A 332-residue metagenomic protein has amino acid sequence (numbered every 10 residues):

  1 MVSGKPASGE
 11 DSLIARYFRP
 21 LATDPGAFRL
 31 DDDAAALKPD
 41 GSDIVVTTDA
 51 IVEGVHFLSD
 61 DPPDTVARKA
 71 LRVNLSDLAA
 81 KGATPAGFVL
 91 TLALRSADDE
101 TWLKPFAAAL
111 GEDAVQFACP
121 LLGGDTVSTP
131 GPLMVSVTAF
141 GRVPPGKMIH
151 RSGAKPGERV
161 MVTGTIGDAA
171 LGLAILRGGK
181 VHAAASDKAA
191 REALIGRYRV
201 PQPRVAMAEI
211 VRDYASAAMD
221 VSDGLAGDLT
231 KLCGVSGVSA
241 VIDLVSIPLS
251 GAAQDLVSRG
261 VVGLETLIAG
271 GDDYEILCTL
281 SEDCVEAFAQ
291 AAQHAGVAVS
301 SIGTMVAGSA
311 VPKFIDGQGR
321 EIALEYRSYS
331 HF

Functional and structural regions predicted by a protein language model:
M1-R19, P62, A97-L122, S128-V135 (+3 more regions): Glycine-/charge-enriched secondary-structure boundary and capping motifs
M1-T65, K81, L90, E112-D113: Extreme N-terminal cap/leader segments of soluble proteins
D24-P25, D31-D32, D40-D43, A83-G87 (+10 more regions): Short coil/turn connectors at secondary-structure junctions
G41, I51, T84-G179, T304: Glycine-rich anion-binding loops of enzyme active sites
I51-D60, V143, A189-L194, G260: Glycine/charged-rich beta-loop-alpha catalytic/anionic-binding loops adjacent to active sites
A67-L78, A109: Short, well-ordered amphipathic alpha-helical segments that serve as non-catalytic structural scaffolds within diverse
M148, G172, M207, A287-A291: Hydrophobic side chains in well-ordered alpha-helices
D187-K231: Polyanion-binding loop/helix "lid" in catalytic or ligand-binding cores
